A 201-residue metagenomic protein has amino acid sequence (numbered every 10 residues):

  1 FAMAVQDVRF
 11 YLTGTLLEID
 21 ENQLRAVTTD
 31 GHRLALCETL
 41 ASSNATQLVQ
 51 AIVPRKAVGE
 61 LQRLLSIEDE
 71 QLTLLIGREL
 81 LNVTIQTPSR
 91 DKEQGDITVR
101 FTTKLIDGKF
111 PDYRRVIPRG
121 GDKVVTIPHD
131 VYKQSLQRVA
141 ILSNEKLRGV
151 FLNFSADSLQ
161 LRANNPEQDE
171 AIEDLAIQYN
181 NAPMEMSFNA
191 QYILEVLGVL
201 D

Functional and structural regions predicted by a protein language model:
F1-L36, N44-I106, G120-D201: DNA polymerase processivity clamps
L105-R114: Active-site loop ensemble at the mouth of alpha/beta enzyme cores that anchors a bound cofactor
